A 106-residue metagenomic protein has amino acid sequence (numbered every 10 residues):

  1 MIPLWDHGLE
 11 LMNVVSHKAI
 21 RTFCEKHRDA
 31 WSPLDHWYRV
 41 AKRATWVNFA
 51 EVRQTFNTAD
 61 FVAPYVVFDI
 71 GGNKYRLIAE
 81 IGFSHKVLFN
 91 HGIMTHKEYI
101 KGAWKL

Functional and structural regions predicted by a protein language model:
M1-K74, G82-F89, K97-L106: Basic, Lys/Arg-enriched alpha-helical interface segments
